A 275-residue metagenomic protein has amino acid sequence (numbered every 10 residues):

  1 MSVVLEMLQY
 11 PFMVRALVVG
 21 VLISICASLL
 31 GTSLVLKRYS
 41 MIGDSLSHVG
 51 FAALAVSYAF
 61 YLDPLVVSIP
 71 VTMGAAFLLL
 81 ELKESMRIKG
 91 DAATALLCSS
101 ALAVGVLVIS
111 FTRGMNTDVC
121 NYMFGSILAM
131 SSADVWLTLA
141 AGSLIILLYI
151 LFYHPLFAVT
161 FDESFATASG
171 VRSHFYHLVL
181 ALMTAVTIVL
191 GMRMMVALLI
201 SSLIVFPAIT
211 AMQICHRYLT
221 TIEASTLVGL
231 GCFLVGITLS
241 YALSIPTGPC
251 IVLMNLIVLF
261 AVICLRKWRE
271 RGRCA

Functional and structural regions predicted by a protein language model:
S2-Y10, I25-L36, A53-D63, P155-F165 (+2 more regions): Short juxtamembrane and helix-loop transition motifs at transmembrane-helix boundaries in membrane proteins
V3-R15, M86, T94-H154: Transmembrane helix-bundle core of multi-pass membrane transporters and related energy-transducing complexes
A16, P64-T72, D91-A95, L139 (+2 more regions): Loop-to-transmembrane alpha-helix initiation sites
V21, I25-L29, P70-L78, V104 (+5 more regions): Generic alpha-helical transmembrane segments of integral inner-membrane proteins, especially permease/transport modules
T32-M115, A211-E223, S240-L243, K267-W268: Short loop segments and helix-boundary regions at transmembrane helix junctions of multi-pass inner-membrane proteins
D134-P207: Helix-loop-helix "hairpin" substructures at the membrane interface of multi-pass membrane proteins
I200-P249: Transmembrane alpha-helical segments in multi-pass inner-membrane proteins
I245-A275: Cytosolic-side transmembrane-helix boundaries in multi-pass membrane proteins
